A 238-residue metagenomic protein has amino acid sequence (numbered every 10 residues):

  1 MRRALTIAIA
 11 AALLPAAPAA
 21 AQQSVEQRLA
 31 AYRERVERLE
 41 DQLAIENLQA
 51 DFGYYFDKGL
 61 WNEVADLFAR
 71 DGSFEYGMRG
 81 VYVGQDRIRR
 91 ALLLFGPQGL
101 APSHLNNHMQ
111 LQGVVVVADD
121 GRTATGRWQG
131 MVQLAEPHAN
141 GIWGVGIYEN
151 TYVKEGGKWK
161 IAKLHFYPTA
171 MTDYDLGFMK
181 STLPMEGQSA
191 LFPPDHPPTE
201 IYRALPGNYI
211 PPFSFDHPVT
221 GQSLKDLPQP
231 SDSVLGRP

Functional and structural regions predicted by a protein language model:
M1-A4: Positively charged n-region of N-terminal signal peptides that target proteins for export
T6-A16: Bacterial N-terminal signal peptides
A21-Y54, K58, N62, D66: Short, low-complexity N-terminal intrinsically disordered segments enriched in polar/charged residues
W61-V132: A solvent-exposed, acidic/Ser-Thr-rich amphipathic alpha-helical stretch
H108-Q110, I142-Y148: Short, surface-exposed coil-to-beta transition loops
T123-T125, V145-F178: Short beta-strand edge/turn micro-motifs at domain boundaries
V132-I142, A170-M171: Short, cysteine-centered beta-strand-loop-beta hairpins and adjacent loop/turn segments enriched in charged/polar
K180-P238: A hydrophobic membrane-anchoring alpha-helix module
